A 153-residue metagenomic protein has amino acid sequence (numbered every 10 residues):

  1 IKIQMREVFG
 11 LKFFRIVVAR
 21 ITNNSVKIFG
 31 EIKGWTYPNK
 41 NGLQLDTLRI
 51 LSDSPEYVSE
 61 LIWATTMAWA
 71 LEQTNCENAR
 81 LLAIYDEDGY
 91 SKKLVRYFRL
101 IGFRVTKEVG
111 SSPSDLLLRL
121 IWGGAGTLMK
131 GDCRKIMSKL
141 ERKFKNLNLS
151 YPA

Functional and structural regions predicted by a protein language model:
I1-Y57, L61-A153: Non-catalytic substrate-recognition and accessory regions of acyl/acetyltransferase enzymes
